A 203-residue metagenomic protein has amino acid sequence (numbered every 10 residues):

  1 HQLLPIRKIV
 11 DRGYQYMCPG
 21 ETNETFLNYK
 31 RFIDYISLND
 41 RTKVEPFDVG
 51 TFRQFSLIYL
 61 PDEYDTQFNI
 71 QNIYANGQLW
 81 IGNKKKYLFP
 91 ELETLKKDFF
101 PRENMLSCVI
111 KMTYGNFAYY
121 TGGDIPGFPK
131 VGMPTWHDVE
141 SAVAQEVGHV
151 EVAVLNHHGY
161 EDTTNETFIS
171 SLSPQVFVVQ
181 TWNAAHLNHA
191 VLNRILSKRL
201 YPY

Functional and structural regions predicted by a protein language model:
H1-P129, M133, K198-Y203: Flexible, acidic/histidine-containing loops and adjacent segments that form or flank the divalent-metal
Q2-T25, P101-M105, P126, K130-Y203: Cap/insert and terminal regions of metallo-dependent hydrolase folds
